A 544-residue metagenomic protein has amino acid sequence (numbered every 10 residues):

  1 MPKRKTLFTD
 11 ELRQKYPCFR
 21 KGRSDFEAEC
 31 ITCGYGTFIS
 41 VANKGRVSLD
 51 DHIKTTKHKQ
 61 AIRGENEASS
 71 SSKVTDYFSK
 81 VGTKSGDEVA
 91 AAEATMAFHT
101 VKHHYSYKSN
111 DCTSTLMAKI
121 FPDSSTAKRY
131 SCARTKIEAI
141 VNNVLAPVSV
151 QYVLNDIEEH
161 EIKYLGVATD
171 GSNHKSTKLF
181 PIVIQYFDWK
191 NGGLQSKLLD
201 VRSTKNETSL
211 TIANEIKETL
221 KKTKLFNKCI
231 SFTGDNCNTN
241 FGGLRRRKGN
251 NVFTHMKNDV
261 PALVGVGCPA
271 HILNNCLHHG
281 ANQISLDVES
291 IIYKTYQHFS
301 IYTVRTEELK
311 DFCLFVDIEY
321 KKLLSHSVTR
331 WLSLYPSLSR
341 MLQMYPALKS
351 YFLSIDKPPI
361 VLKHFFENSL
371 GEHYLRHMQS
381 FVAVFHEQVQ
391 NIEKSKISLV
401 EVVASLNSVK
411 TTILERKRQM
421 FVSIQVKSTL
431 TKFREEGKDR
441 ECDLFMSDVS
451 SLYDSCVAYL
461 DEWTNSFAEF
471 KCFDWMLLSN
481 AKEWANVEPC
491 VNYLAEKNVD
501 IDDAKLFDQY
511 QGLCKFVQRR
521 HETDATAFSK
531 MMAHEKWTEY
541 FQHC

Functional and structural regions predicted by a protein language model:
M1-C544: Alpha-helical structural modules in large enzymes and assemblies
